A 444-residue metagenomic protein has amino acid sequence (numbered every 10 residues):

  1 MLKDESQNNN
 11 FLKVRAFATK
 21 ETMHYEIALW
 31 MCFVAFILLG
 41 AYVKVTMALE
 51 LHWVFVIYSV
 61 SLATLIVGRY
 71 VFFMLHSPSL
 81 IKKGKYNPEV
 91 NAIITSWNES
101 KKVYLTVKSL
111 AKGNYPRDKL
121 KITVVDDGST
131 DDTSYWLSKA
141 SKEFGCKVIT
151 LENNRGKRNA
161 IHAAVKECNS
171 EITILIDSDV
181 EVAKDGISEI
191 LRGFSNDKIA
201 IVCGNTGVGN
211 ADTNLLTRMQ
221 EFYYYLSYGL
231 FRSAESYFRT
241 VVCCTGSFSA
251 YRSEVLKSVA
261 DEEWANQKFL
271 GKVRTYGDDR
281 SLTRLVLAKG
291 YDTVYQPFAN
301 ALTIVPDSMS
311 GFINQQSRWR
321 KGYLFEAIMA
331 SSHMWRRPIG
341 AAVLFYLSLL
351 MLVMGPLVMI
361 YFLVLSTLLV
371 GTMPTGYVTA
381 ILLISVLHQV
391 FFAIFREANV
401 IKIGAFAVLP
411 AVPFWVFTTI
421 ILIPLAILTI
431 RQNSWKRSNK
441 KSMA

Functional and structural regions predicted by a protein language model:
M1-N9, K139, S442-A444: Short, intrinsically disordered terminal tails adjacent to the first/last structured region
L2-K3, G84-M334: Non-transmembrane catalytic domains and loops of membrane-associated enzymes and transporters that build or traffic
L2-S109: N-proximal low-complexity "stem/linker" segments adjacent to membrane-targeting elements
S6-V14, G322-P338, V370-P374: Hydrophobic, membrane-facing alpha-helical anchors
F11-L12, A16-K44, S96-W97, D127-G128 (+6 more regions): N-terminal pre-first-transmembrane soluble regions of secretory-pathway and organelle membrane proteins
I37-S77, K82-K85, F345-Q432: Membrane-embedded multi-pass helical conduit in multi-pass membrane proteins, especially envelope-biosynthetic
F269-L270, R337-L347: Membrane-water interface at loop-to-transmembrane-helix junctions
F298, I427-A444: Membrane-interface alpha-helices
